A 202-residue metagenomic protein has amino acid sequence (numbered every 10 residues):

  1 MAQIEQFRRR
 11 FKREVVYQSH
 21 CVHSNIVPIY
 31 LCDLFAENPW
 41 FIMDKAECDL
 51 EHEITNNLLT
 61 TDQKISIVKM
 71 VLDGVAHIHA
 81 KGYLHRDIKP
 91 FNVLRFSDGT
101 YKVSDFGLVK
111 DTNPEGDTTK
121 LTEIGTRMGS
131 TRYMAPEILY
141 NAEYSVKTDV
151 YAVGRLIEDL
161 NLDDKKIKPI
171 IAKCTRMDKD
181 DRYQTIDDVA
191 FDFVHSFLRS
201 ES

Functional and structural regions predicted by a protein language model:
Q3-H20: AlphaC helix of the eukaryotic protein kinase fold
P28-P39: Short beta-strand micro-motifs within the conserved protein kinase catalytic domain, predominantly in the N-lobe
L50-T60: AlphaC helix of the protein kinase catalytic domain
I67-V68: Activation segment signature within eukaryotic-like protein kinase domains
H79-R95: Catalytic-loop of the protein kinase fold
L121-E137: Conserved activation segment of eukaryotic-like protein kinases, specifically the C-terminal portion of the activation
D149: Conserved catalytic-loop aspartate of Hanks-type protein kinases
